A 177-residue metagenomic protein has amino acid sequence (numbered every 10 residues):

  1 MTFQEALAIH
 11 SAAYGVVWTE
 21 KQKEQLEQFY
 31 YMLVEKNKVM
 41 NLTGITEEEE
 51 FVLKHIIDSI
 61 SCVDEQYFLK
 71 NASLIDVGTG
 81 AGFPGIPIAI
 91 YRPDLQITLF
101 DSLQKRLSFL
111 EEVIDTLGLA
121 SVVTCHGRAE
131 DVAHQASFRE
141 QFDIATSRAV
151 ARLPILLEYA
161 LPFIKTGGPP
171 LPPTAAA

Functional and structural regions predicted by a protein language model:
T2-N71, I75, S108-V122: Class I SAM-dependent transferase core
Y14-T19, D94-I97, L171: A short, structure-level motif marking secondary-structure boundaries and short turns
M40, A151-R152: Active-site beta-alpha loop architecture of Rossmann-like, nucleotide-cofactor-dependent enzymes
E47-E50, I56-I57, Y91, S137 (+2 more regions): Short capping/connector residues at structural and topological boundaries
I60-A151, L157: Conserved SAM/SAH cofactor-binding pocket of Class I
P154-P170: A short glycine-rich, Lys/Arg-flanked "PGG" loop and its adjoining helix->strand segment in the class I
P173-A177: Short strand-turn motif at the edge of the Rossmann-like AdoMet-binding core
